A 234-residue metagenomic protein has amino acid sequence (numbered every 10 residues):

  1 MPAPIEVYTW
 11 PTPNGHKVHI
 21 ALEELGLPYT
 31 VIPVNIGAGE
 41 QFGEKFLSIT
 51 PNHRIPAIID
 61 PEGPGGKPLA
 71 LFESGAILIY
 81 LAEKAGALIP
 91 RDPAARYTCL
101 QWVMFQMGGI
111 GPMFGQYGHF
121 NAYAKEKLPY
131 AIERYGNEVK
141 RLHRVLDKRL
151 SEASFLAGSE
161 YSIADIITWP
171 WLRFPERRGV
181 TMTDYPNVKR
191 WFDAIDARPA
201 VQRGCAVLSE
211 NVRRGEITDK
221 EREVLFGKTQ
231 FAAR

Functional and structural regions predicted by a protein language model:
M1-E133, D147, R222, A233-R234: GST-like domain detector, emphasizing the conserved glutathione-binding G-site in the N-terminal thioredoxin-like
N35, I163, L208-N211: Short, solvent-exposed turn/loop segments enriched in Gly/Ser/Thr/Pro and often Arg
G39, F192, V212-R213: Generic structural signal for helix capping and beta-alpha/helix-loop junctions
A76, P199-A200: Alpha-helix/helix-capping structural signal
A82, W171-L172, C205: Active-site-flanking alpha-helical
V103-P199, R234: GST-like fold's C-terminal all-alpha helical module
L208-R234: Acidic/histidine-enriched, glycine/proline-rich intrinsically disordered or flexible terminal extensions
